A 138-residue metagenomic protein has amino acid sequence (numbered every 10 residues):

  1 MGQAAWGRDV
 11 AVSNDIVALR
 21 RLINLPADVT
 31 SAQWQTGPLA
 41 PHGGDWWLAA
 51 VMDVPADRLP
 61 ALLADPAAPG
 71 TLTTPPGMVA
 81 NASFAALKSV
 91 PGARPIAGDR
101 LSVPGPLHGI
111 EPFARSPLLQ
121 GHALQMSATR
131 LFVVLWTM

Functional and structural regions predicted by a protein language model:
M1, P69-T74, S127-W136: Short N-terminal helix-initiation segments at or just after the protein's N-terminus
M1-A27: N-terminal low-complexity, Pro/Thr/Ser-rich intrinsically disordered segments that act as propeptides or flexible
A4, G44-D45, V134: Short, low-complexity intrinsically disordered segments
R8, M52, R130-M138: Short, extreme N-terminal segment that most often corresponds to the first beta-strand
V17-R21, Q33-A40, L119-Q120: Short secondary-structure capping micro-motifs at structural edges
I23-P26, A97-P117: Short, solvent-exposed secondary-structure boundary motifs
P26-S102: Mature extracytoplasmic domains of secretory-pathway proteins
A114-A128, V134-L135: Short, exposed beta-strand-loop hairpins at the edges of beta-sheets in extracellular/periplasmic proteins
